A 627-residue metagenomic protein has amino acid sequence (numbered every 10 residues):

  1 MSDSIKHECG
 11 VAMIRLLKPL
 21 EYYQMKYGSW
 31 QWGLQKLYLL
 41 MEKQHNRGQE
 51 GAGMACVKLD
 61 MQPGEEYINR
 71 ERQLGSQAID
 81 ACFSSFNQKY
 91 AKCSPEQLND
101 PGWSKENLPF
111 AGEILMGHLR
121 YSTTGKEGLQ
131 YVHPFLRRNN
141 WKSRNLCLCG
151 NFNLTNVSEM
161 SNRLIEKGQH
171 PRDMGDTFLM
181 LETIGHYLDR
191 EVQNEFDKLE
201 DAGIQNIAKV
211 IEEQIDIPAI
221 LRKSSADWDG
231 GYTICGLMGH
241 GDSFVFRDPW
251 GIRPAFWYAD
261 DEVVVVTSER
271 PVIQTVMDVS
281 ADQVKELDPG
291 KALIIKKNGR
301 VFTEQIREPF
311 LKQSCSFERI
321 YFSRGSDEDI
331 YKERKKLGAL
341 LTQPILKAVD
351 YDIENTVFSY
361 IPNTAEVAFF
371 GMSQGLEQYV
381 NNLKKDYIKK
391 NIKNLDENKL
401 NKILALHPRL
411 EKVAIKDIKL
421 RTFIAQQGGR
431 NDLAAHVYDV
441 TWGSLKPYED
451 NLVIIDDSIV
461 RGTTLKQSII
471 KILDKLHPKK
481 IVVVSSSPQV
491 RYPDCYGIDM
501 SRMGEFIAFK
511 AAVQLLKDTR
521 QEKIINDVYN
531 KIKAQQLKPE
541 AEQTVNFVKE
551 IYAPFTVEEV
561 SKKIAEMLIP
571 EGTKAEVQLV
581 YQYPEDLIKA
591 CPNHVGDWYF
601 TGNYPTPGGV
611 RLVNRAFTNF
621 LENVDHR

Functional and structural regions predicted by a protein language model:
M1-D288, I294-V357, I361-P362: Conserved short alpha-helical segments that host acidic/polar catalytic motifs at enzyme active sites
G64-E71, V245-D248, F256-W257, E366-S373 (+3 more regions): A short acidic (Asp/Glu
Q97-G102, K198-I215, Q378-H407, T519-Y529 (+1 more regions): Short mixed-charge
R163, K167, T183-Y187, D227 (+5 more regions): Generic, well-ordered alpha-helical scaffold segments in large soluble proteins
D227-G230, E333-E354, V367, M372-G375 (+2 more regions): Phosphate/ATP-binding catalytic cores across multiple sugar-kinase/actin-like superfamilies, primarily ASKHA
H240-D242, R247, A259, V263 (+6 more regions): PRPP-dependent phosphoribosyltransferase catalytic core
G299-S314, Y360-E397: Terminal amphipathic helices with adjacent charged low-complexity linkers/tails
F358, A365-M372, L376, L410 (+2 more regions): Extended, hydrophobic alpha-helical segments in both membrane/secreted and soluble proteins
